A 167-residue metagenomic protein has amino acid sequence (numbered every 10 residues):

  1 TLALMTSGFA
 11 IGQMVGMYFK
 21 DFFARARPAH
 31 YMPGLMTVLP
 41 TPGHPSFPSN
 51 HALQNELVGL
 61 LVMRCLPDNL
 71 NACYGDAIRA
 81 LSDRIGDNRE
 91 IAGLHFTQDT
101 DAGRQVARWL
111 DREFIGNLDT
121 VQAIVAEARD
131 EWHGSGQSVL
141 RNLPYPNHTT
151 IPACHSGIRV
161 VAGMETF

Functional and structural regions predicted by a protein language model:
T1-A3, F19-F22: Metal-dependent C-N hydrolase catalytic cores
T1-G12: Interfacial segments of alpha-helical transmembrane regions
D21, R25-F167: Membrane-embedded catalytic cores of phosphoryl/pyrophosphoryl-handling enzymes
